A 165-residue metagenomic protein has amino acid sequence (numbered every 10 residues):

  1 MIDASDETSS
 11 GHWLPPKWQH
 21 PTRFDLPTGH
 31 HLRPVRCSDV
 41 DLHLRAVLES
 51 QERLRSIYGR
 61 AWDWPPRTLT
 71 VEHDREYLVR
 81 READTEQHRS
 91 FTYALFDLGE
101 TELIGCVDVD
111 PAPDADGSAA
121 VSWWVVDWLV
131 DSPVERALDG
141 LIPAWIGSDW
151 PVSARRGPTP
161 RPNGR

Functional and structural regions predicted by a protein language model:
I2-L129, G140-R165: GNAT-family acyltransferases
V130-R136: A short acidic/glycine-rich loop-to-helix N-cap element
